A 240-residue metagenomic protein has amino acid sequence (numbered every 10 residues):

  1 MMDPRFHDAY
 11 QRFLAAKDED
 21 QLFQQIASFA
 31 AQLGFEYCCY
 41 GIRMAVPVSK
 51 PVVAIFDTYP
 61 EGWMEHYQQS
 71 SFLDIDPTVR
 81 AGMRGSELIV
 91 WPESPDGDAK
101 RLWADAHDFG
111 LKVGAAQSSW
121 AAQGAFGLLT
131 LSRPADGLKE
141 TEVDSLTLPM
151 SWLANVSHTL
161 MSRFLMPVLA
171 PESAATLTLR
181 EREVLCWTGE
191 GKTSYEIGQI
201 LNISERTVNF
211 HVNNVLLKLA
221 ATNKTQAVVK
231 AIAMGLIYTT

Functional and structural regions predicted by a protein language model:
M2-R12, E19, L129-T178: Juxtadomain coupling helices with adjacent low-complexity linkers
Q11, E19-A31, A99, W103: Short amphipathic alpha-helical segments
I42-E65: GAF sensory/regulatory domain recognition with acknowledged cross-activation on helical regulatory dimers
T58-H107: Regulatory sensory and allosteric helical modules in signal-transduction proteins and certain transcription factors
L102-G124: Helix-to-coil/beta transition segments that act as allosteric "coupling" elements at the rims of sensory or catalytic
R180-V184, S194: The N-cap/first-turn positions of alpha helices within or immediately adjacent to helix-turn-helix DNA-binding domains
T193-Q226: Recognition helix of helix-turn-helix DNA-binding domains
K224-G235: Short, basic, alpha-helical segments at the C-terminal edge of helix-turn-helix-like DNA-binding modules
